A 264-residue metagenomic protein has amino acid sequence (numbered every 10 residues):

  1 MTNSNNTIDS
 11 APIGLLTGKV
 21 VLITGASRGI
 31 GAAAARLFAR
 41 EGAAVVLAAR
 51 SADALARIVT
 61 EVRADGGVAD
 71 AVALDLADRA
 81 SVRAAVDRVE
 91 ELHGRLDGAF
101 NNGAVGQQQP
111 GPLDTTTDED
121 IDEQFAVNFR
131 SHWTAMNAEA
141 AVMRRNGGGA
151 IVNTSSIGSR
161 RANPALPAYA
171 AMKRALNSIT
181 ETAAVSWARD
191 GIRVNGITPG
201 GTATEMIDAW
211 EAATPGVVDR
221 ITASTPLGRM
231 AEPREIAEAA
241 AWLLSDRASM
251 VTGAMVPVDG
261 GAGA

Functional and structural regions predicted by a protein language model:
V20, S27-G29: Conserved glycine-rich cofactor-binding loop
D53, A73-A85, D118: The beta1-alpha1 cofactor-binding region of Rossmann-like NAD(H)/NADP(H)-dependent oxidoreductases
R83, G106-D122, R145, A165-A168 (+2 more regions): Conserved mid-core segment of classical short-chain dehydrogenase/reductases
D114-T134, G148, V152, L176 (+1 more regions): Catalytic Tyr-X3-Lys loop
W133, R229-V258, G263: C-terminal substrate-recognition "lid" of short-chain dehydrogenase/reductases
M136, M172, T180: Active-site helix of classical SDR
A141, V185-R189, S249: Alpha-helical segment proximal to the catalytic Tyr-Lys
S156: Residue(s) in the substrate-gating loop at a strand-loop-helix junction that position the organic substrate next
